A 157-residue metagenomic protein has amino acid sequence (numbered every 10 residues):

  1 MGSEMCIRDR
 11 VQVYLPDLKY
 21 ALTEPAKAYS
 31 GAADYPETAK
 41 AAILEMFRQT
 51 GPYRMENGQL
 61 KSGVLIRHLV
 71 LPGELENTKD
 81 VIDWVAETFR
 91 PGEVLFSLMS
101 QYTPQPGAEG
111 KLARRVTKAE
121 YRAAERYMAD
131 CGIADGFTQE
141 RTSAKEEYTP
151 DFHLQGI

Functional and structural regions predicted by a protein language model:
M1-C6: Short, small-residue-biased leader/transition segments that mark boundaries at the very start of proteins
R8, K40, L44, E76-D83: Amphipathic, non-transmembrane alpha-helical secondary structure
R8, S30-A32, P150-Q155: Short low-complexity, flexible loop/linker segments enriched in glycine and/or proline with clustered acidic
R8-L22, V94-Q101: Non-cysteine beta-strand/loop elements that form the S-adenosyl-L-methionine
Y20-T23, A32, L71-G73: Short, catalytically relevant binding-site loops at active-site mouths
T23-Y29, Q105-E109: A short acidic, helix-capping loop that chelates divalent metal ions and anchors anionic groups
A32-G51: Glycine-rich S-adenosyl-L-methionine
P52-I157: Auxiliary Fe-S-binding modules of radical SAM enzymes
